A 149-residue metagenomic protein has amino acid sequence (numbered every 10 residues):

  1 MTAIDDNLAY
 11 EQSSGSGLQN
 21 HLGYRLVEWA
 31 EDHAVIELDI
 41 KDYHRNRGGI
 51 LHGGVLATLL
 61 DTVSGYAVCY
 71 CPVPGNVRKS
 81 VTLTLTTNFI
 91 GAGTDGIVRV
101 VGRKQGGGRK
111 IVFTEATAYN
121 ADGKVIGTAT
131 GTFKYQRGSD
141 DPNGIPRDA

Functional and structural regions predicted by a protein language model:
M1-A149: Terminal targeting signals and extreme-terminal segments of soluble enzymes
